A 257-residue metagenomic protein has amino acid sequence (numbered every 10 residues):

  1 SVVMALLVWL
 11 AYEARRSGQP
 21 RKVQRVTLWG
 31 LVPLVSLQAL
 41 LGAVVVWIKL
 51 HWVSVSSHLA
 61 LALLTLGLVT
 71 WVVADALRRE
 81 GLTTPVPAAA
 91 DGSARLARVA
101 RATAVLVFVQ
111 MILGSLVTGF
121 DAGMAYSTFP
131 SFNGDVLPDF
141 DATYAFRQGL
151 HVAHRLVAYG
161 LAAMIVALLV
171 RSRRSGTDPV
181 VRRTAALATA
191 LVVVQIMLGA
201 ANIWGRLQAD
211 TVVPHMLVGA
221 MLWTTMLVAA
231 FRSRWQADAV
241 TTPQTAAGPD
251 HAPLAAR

Functional and structural regions predicted by a protein language model:
S1-R257: Polytopic transmembrane helical bundles with strong interfacial aromatic enrichment
